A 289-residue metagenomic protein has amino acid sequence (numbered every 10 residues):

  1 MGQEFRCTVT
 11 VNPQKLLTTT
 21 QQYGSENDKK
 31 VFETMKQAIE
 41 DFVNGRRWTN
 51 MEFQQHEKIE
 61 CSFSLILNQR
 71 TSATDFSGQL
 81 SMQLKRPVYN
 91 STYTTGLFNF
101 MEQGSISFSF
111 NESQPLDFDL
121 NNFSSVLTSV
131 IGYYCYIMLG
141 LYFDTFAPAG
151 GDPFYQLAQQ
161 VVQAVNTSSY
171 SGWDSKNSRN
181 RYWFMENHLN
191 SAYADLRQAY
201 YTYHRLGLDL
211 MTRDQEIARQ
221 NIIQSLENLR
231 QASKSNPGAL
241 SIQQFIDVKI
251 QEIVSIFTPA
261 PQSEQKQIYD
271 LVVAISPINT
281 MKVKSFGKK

Functional and structural regions predicted by a protein language model:
G2-D75, N90: Start-of-domain marker
T8-T10, Y200-K289: A cross-kingdom marker for long, charged
T19-K29, D117-S125, K234: Second-shell loop/turn segments in exported
E26-T34, S125-V130, L240: Soluble non-cytosolic domains of exported or imported proteins
E40-W48, G140-D144, V254, T258: Sec-exported extracytoplasmic/periplasmic mature domains
S72-W183: Acidic/His-rich structured neighborhood in mature extracellular/periplasmic domains
A147-G238, I242: Flexible, glycine-rich surface segments
